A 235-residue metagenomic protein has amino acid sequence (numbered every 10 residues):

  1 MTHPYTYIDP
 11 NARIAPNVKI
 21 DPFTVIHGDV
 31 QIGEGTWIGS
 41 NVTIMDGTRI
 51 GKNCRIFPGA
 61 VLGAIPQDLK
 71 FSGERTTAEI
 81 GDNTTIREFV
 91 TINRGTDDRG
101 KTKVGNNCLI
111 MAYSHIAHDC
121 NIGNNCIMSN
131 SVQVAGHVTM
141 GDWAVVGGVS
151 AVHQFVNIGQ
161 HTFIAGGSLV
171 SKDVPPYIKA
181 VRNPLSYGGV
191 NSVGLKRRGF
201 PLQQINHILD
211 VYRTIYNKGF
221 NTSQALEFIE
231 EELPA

Functional and structural regions predicted by a protein language model:
T2-S186: Structural signal for interior beta-strand "rungs" in well-ordered beta-sheet cores of soluble enzyme domains
P184-L202: SDR active-site lid
R197-A235: An accessory alpha-helical subdomain
